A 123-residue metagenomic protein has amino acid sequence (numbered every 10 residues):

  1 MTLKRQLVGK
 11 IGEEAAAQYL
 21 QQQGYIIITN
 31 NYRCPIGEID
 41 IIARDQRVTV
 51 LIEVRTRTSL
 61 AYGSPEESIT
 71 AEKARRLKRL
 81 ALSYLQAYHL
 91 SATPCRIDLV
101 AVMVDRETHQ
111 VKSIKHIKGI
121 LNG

Functional and structural regions predicted by a protein language model:
M1-N30: Acidic-basic catalytic patches of nuclease active cores, encompassing PD-(D/E)XK and other metal-cofactor nuclease
I26, T49, P94: Hydrophobic "anchor" residues on beta-strands that sit immediately upstream of conserved functional sites
N30-R33, V102-M103: Short, solvent-exposed loop/turn elements at beta->coil junctions and helix N-caps that rim active or binding pockets
P35-G37: Short acidic/glycine-enriched loop/turn segments that link adjacent beta-strands
I39-L60, A71, L77: Conserved catalytic cores of phosphodiester-cleaving nucleases, focusing on short active-site segments
Y62-C95: Mid-chain, well-packed structural core segment of small domains
A87-G123: Domain-level recognition of nuclease-like catalytic cores that cleave nucleotide substrates
